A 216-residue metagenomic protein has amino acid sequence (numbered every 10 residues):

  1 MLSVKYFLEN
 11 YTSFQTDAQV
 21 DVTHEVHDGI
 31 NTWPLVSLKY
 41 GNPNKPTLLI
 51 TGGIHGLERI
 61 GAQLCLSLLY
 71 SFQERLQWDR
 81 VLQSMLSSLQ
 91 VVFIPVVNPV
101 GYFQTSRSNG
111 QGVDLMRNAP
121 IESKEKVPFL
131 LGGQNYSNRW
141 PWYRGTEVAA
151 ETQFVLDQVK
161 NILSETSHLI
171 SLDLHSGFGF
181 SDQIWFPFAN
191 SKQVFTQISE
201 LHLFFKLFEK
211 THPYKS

Functional and structural regions predicted by a protein language model:
M1-S216: Structured catalytic-domain cores with a bias toward divalent-metal coordination
